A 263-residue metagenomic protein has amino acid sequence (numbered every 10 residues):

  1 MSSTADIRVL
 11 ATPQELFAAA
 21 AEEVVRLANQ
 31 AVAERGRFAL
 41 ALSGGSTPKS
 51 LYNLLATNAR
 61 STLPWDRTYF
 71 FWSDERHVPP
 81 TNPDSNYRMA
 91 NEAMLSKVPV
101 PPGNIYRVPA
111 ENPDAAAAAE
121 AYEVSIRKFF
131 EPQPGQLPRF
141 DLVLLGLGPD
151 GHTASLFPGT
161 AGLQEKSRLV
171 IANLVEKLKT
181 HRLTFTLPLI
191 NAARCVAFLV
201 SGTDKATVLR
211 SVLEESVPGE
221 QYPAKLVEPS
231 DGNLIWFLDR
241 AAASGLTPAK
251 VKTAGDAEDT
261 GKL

Functional and structural regions predicted by a protein language model:
M1-L40, A116: N-terminal glycine-/serine-/threonine-rich phosphate-binding loop
S2-T4, P64-D141: Ligand-binding beta-strand-loop-alpha-helix segment within the catalytic cores of soluble metabolic enzymes
A33-A59: Glycine-rich N-terminal segment of FAD-binding domains in flavoprotein oxidoreductases, spanning the beta-loop-helix
L42-T47, L145-P149, S201: Glycine-rich beta-strand-to-loop/alpha-helix junction loops that act as flexible
N53-P64, R88, E92, P158-S167 (+1 more regions): A glycine- and small-aliphatic-rich helix-loop capping segment at beta-alpha/alpha-beta transitions that lines
A117-A119, T153-G159, V208-V212, P248: A short secondary-structure junction signal
L142-P188: Class I SAM-dependent methyltransferase SAM-binding "motif I" and its flanking Rossmann-like core
R194-L263: ATP/nucleoside-binding phosphotransfer catalytic cores, i.e., glycine-rich phosphate-binding loops
